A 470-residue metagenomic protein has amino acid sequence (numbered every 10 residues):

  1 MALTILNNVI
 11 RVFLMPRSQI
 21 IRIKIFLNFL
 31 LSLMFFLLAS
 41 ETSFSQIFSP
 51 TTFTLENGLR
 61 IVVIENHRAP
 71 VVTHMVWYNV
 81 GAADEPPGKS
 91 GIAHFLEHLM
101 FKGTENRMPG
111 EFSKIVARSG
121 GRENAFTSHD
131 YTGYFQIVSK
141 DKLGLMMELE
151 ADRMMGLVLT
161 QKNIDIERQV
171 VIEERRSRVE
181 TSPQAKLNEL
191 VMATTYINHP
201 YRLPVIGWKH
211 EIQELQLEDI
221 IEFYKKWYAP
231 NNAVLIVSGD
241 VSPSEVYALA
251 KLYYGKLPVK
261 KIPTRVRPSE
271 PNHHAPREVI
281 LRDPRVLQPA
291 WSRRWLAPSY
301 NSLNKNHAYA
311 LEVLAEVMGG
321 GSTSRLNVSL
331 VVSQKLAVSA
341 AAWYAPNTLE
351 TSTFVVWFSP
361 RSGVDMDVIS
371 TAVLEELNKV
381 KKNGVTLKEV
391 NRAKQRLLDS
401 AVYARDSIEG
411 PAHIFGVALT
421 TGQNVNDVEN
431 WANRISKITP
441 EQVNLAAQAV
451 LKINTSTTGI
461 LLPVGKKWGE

Functional and structural regions predicted by a protein language model:
I5-L30: Bacterial N-terminal signal peptides that target proteins for export
F26-S40: Bacterial N-terminal signal peptides
F48, T54, E111-P263, W291 (+1 more regions): Charge-rich, well-structured scaffold segments of protease-associated domains
T51-E56, V279-R282: Short acidic-hydrophobic surface loop/beta-edge motif
G58, H67-I115, R293, K305-M318 (+1 more regions): Active/ligand-binding-proximal structured segments within catalytic/core domains that scaffold catalytic residues
E65-R68, N188: Peptidyl-prolyl cis-trans isomerase
R176, A193, I262-T323: His/Glu-based metal-binding/catalytic segments typifying zinc-dependent metallopeptidases
